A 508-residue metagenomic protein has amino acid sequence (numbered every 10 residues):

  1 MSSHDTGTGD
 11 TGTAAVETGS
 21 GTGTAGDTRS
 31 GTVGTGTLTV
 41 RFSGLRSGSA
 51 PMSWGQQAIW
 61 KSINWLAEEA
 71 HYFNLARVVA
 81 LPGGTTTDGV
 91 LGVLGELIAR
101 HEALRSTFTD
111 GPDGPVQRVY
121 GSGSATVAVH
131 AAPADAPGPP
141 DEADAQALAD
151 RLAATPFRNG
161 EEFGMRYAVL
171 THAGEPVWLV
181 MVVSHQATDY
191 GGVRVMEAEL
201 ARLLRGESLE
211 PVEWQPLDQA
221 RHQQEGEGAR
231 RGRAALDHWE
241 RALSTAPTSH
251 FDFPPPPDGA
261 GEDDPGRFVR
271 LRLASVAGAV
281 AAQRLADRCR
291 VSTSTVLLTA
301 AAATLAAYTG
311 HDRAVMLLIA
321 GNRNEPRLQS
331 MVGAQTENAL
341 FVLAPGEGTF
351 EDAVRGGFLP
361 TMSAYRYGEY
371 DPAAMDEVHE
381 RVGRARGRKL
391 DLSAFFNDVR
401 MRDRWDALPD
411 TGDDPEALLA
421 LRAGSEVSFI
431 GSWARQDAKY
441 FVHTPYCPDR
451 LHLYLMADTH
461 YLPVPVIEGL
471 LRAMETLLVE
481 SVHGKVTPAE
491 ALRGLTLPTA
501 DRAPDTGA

Functional and structural regions predicted by a protein language model:
S2-G7, G26-L66, G92-A136, P140 (+3 more regions): Short amphipathic alpha-helices and their capping loops
S3-T8, G26-D27, V33-G48, P82-A99 (+3 more regions): A short, small/polar-residue-rich loop/turn motif at beta-strand boundaries within alpha/beta enzyme cores
L38-S49, E69-G89, N159-V180, D258-E325 (+4 more regions): Gly/Ser/Thr-rich phosphate-binding loops and adjoining beta-strand/alpha-helix segments that form adenosine-phosphate
A50-N64, E142-A147, V193-R194, P265-R284 (+2 more regions): AMP-binding/adenylate-forming domain of the ANL superfamily
G55, F163-D218, V466-E480: Active-site-proximal acidic secondary-structure segment that organizes catalysis
A67-N74, E102-A103, P112, E175-P176 (+5 more regions): His-Asp-centered acyl/peptidyl-transfer active-site segments
H101, R105, E197-A198, D312-I319 (+2 more regions): Extended, hydrophobic beta-loop-alpha segments that form or line the acyl/peptidyl-thioester binding and transfer paths
